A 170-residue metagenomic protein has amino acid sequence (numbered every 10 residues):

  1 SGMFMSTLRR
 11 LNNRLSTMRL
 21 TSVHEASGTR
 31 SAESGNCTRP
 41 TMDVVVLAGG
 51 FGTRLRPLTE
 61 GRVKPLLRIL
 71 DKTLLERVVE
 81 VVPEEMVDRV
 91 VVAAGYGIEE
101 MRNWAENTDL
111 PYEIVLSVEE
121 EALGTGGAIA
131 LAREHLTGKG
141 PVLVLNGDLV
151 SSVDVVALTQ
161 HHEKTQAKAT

Functional and structural regions predicted by a protein language model:
S1, S6-S22, S27-S34: Low-acidity, Ser/Thr- and Arg-rich intrinsically disordered low-complexity segments
N36-V46, R68, K72-N146, V155-A157: Conserved N-terminal catalytic core of the sugar/cofactor nucleotidyltransferase
R39-E60: N-terminal nucleotide-binding beta1-loop-alpha1 segment
F51, G147-L149: Active-site metal-binding loops of divalent metal-dependent hydrolases
R56, K64-L67: Pre-signature/interface helix of ABC/ABC-like ATPase nucleotide-binding domains
G61-K64, Y112: A short helix-loop-beta submotif of the ANL/AMP-binding
D154-T170: Conserved donor-nucleotide/metal-binding helix-loop-beta segment in metal-dependent transferases, i.e., the alpha-helix
